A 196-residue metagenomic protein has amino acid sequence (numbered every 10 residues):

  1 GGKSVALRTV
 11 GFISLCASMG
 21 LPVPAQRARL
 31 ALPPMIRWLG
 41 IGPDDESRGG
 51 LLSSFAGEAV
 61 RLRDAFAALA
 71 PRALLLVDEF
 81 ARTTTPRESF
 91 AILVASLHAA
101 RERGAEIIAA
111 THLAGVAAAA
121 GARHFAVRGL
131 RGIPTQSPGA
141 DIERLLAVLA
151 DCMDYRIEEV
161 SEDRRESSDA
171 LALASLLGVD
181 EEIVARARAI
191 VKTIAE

Functional and structural regions predicted by a protein language model:
G1-E196: ATPase nucleotide-binding head domains, primarily ABC-like/P-loop NTPase cores
